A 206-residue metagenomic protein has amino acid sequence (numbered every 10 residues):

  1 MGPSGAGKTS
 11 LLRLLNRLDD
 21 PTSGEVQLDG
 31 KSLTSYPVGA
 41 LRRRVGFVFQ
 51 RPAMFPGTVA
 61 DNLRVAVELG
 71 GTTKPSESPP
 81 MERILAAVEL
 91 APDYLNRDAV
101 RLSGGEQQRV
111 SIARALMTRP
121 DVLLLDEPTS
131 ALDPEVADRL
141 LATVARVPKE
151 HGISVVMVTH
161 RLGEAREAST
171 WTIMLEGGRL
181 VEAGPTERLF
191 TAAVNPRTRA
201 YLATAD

Functional and structural regions predicted by a protein language model:
N16: Helix-to-loop junction immediately C-terminal to a conserved catalytic motif
S76-Y94: Conserved ABC ATPase "signature" region
D98-L102, E106: Conserved ABC ATPase signature
R119: Conserved catalytic motifs of ABC-family nucleotide-binding domains
L123-D126: Catalytic Walker B motif of ABC-type/P-loop ATPase nucleotide-binding domains
T159-H160: H-loop/switch region of ABC-family ATPase nucleotide-binding domains
E187-D206: C-terminal boundary and immediately downstream tail of ABC-type ATPase nucleotide-binding domains
